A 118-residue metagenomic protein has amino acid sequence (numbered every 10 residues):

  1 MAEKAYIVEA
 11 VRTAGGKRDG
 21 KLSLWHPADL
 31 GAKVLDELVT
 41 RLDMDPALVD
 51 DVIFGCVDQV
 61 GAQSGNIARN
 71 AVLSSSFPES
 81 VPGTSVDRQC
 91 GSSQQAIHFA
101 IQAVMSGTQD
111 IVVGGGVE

Functional and structural regions predicted by a protein language model:
M1-V81, G114-E118: Conserved "HGTGT" condensation-loop signature of ketosynthase/thiolase-family condensing enzymes that catalyze
V86-E118: Active-site-proximal alpha-helical scaffold in enzymes
